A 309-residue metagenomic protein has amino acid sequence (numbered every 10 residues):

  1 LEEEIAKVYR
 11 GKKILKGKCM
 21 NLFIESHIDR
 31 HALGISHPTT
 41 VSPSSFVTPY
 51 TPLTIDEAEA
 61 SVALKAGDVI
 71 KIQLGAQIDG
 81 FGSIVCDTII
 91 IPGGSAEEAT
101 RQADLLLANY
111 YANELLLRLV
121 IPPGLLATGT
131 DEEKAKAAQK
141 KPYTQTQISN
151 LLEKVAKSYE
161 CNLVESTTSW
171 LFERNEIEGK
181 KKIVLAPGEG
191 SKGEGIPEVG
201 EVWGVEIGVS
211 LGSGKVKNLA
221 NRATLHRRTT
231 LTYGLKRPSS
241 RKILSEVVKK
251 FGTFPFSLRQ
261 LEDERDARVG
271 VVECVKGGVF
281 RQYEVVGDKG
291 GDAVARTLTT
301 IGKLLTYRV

Functional and structural regions predicted by a protein language model:
L1-V309: Active-site neighborhoods and metal-handling regions in enzymes and metal-associated proteins
